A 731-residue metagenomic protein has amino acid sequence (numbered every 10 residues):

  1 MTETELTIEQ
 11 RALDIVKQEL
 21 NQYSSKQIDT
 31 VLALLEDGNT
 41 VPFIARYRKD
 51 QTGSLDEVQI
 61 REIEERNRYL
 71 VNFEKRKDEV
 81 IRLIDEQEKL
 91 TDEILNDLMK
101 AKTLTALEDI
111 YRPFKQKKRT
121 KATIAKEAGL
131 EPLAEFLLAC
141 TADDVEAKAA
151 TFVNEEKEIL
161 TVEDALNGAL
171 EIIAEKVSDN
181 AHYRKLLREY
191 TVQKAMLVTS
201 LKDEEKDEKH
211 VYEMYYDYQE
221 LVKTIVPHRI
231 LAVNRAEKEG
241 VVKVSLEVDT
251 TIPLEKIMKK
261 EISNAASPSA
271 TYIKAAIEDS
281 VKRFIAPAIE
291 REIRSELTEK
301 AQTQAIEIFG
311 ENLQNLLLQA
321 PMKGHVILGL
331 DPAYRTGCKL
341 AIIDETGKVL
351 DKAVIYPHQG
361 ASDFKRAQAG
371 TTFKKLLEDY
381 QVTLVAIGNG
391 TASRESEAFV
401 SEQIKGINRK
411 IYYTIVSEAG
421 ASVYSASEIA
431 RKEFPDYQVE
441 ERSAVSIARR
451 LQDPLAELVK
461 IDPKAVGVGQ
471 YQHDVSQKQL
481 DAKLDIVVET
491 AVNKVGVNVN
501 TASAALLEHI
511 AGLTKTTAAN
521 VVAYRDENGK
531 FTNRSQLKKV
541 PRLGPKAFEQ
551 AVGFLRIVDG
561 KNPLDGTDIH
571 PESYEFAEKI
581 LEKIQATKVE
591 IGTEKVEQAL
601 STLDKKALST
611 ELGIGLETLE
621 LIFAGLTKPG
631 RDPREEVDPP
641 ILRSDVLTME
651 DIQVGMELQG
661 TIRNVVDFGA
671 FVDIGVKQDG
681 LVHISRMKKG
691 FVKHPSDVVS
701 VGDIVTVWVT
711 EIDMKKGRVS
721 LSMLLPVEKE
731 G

Functional and structural regions predicted by a protein language model:
M1-Q27, E36: Generic start-of-chain signal for non-secretory N-termini
A33-E36, P113, I124-E127, A232-A236 (+15 more regions): Replace "in large, NTP-powered and nucleic-acid-processing enzymes" with "in large, NTP-powered factors and other
T40, T52, D56-T151, E155-E156 (+4 more regions): Accessory alpha-helical DNA-binding modules that contact the DNA backbone or grooves
D56-E62, Y69, F73-G329, A333-D436 (+1 more regions): Duplex nucleic acid-engaging cores and interfaces of nucleic-acid transaction enzymes
A106, T414, G420, S425-V495 (+1 more regions): Long, charge-rich intrinsically disordered scaffolds of nucleic-acid metabolism proteins
F152-V162, Y218-Q219, L254-I262, S267 (+5 more regions): Low-complexity, acidic/Ser/Thr- and charged residue-rich accessory regions of DNA metabolism proteins
E189-L197, L330-Y334, T391-A392, V416-V423 (+5 more regions): A glycine-rich phosphate-binding loop feature that marks nucleotide/adenosyl-phosphate handling sites
E292-G310, A465-G496, T610-V654: Long, charged amphipathic helices and adjacent flexible linkers at domain junctions
